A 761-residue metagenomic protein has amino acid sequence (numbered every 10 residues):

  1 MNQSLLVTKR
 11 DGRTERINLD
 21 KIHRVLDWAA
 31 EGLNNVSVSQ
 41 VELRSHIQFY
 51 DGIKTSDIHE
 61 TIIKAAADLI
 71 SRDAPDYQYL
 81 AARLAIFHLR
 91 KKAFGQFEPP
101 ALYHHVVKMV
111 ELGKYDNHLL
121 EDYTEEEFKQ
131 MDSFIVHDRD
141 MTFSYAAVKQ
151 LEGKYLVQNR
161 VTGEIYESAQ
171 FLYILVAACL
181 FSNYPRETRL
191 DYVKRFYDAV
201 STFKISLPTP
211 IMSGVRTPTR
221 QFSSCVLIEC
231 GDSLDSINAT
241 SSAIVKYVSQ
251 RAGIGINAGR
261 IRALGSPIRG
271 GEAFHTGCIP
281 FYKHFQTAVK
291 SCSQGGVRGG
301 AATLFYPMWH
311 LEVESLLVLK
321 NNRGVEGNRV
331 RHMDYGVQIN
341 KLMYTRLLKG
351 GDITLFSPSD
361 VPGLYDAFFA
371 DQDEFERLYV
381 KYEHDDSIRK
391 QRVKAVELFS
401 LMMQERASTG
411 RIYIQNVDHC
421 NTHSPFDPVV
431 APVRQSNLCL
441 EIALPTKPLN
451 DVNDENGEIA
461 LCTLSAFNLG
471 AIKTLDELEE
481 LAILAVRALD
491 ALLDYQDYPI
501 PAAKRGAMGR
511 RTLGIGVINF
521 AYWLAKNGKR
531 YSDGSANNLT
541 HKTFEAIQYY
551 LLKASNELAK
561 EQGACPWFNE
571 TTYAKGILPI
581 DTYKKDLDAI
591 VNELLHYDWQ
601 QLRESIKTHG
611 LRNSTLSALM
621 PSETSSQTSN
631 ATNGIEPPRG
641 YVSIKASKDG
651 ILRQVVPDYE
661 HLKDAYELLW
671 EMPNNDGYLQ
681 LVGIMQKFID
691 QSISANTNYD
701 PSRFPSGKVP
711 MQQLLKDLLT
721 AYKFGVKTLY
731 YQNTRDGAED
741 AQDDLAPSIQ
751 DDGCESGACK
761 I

Functional and structural regions predicted by a protein language model:
M1-Q3, V36-I174, A178, D191-Y197: Core nucleic-acid recognition elements
R13-I17, E164-E167, E187-D191, I211-T217 (+14 more regions): Alpha-helix capping and helix-loop boundary segments enriched in small/acidic/polar residues
R44-S45, I63-A65, Y79-F87, A199 (+13 more regions): A glycine-rich phosphate-binding loop feature that marks nucleotide/adenosyl-phosphate handling sites
Y77-G113, K149, I339-K341, C420-D451 (+10 more regions): Terminal amphipathic helices with adjacent charged low-complexity linkers/tails
T124-L151, L440-T446, L489, L493-D494 (+3 more regions): Catalytic alpha/beta core of large soluble enzyme barrels
V157, E164, F171-R189, V193 (+9 more regions): Function-dense linear segments that define catalytic or interfacial modules in macromolecule-processing proteins
A199, A482-K504, M508, K529-S622 (+1 more regions): Internal maturation/activation junctions in enzymes
V318, G327, R331-T409, V417: Polar, glycine-rich mid-to-C-terminal structural blocks that act as macromolecule-binding/assembly scaffolds
